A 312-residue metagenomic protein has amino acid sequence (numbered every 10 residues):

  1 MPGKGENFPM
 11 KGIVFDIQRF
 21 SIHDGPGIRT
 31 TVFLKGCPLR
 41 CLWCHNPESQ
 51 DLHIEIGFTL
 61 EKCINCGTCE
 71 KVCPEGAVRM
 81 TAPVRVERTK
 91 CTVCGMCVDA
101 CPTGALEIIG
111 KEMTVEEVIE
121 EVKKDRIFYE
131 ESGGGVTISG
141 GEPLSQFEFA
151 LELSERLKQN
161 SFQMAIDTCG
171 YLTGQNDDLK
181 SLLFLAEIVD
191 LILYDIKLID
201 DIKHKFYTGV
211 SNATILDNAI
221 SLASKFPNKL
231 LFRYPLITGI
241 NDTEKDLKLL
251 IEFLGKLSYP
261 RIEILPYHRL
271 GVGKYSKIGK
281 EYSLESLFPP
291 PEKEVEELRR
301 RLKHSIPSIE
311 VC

Functional and structural regions predicted by a protein language model:
P2-P26, A223, N228-L231, L236-C312: Auxiliary Fe-S-binding modules of radical SAM enzymes
V14-T68, V84-V93: N-terminal pre-triad scaffold of radical SAM enzymes
L42-S49, T68-V86, M96-E112: Iron-sulfur cluster-binding cysteine motifs and their immediate structural context in ferredoxin-like electron-transfer
S49, F58-L60, E107, K205-S211 (+1 more regions): Short glycine-enriched, charge-decorated loop/helix-capping segments at active-site entrances that position
T89-K90, K111-E117: FAD-binding FR-type
G104, R156-N160, S305: Conserved dinucleotide-binding and phosphotransfer motif residues
E116-G271, S276: Conserved AdoMet/S-adenosylmethionine-binding subsite of the radical SAM
